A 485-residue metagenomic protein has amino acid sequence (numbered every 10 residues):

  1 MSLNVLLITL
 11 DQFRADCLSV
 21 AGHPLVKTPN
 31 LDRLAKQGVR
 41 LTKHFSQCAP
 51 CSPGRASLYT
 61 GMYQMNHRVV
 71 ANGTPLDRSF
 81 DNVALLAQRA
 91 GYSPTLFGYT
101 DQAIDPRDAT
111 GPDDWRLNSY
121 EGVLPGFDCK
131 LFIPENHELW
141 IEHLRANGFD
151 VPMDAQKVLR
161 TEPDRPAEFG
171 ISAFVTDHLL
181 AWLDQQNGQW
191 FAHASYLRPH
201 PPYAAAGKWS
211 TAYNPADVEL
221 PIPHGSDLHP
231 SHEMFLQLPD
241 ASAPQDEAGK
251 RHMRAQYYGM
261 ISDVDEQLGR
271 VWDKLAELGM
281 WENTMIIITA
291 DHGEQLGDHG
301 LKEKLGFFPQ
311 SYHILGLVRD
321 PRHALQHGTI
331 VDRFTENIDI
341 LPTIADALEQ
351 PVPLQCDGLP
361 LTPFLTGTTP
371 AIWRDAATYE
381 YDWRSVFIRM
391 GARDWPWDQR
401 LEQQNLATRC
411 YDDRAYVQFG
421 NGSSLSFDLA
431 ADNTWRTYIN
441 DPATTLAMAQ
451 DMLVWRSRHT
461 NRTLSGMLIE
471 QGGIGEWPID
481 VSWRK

Functional and structural regions predicted by a protein language model:
M1-L3, R14, R40, S242-G249 (+2 more regions): Long, internal low-complexity/basic segments
M1-V39, C48, Q88, G207 (+1 more regions): Active-site-proximal N-terminal segment of extracellular/periplasmic enzymes that hydrolyze or transfer
V5-D11, A87, F191-A194, Y213 (+5 more regions): A short aromatic-rich beta-strand->coil structural motif
Q12-L25, P134-F334, A347-Q355, I474-I479 (+1 more regions): Active-site-proximal cap/lid insertion segments
S19-R55, G61-M62, N66-R68, G91-T95 (+2 more regions): Short, structured active-site-proximal loop/turn typified by the sulfatase FGly-forming signature C/S-X-P-X-R
T28-P29, L58, Y99, I104-A109 (+6 more regions): Polar, surface-exposed loop/tail segments that function as active-site lids or cofactor/substrate-recognition elements
T60-R165: Catalytic-site neighborhoods of secreted/periplasmic enzymes that process anionic sulfate/phosphate groups
V123, F127, I133-H137, H292-D298 (+6 more regions): C-terminal cap/loop subdomain of S1 sulfatases and analogous C-terminal strand-loop tails that border
